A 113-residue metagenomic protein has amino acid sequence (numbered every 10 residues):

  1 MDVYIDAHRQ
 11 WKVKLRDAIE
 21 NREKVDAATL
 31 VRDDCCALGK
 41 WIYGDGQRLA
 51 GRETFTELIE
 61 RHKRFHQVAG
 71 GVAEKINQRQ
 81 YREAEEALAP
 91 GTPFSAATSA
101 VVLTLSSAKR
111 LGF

Functional and structural regions predicted by a protein language model:
M1-F113: N-terminal membrane-sensor/transducer module of prokaryotic signaling receptors
